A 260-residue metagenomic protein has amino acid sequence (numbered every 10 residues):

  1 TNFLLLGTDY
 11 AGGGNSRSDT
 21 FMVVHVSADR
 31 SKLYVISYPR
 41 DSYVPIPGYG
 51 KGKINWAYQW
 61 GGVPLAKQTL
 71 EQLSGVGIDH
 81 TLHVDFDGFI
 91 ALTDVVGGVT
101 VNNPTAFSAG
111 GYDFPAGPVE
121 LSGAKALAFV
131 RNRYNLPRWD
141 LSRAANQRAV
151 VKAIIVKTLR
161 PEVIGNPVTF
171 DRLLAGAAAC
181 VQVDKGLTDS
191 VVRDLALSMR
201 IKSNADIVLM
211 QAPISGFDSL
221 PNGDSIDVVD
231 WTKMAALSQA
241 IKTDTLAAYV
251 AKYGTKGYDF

Functional and structural regions predicted by a protein language model:
T1-F260: Non-catalytic, solvent-exposed segments at the cell envelope interface
